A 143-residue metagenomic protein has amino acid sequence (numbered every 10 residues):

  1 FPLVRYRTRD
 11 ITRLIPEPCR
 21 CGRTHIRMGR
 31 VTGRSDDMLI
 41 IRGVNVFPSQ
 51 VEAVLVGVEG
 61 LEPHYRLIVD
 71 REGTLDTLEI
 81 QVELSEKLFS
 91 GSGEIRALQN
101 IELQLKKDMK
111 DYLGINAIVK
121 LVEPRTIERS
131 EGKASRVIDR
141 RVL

Functional and structural regions predicted by a protein language model:
F1-L143: Active-site glycine/GP-rich loop and adjacent strand/helix microenvironment that borders small-molecule binding pockets
